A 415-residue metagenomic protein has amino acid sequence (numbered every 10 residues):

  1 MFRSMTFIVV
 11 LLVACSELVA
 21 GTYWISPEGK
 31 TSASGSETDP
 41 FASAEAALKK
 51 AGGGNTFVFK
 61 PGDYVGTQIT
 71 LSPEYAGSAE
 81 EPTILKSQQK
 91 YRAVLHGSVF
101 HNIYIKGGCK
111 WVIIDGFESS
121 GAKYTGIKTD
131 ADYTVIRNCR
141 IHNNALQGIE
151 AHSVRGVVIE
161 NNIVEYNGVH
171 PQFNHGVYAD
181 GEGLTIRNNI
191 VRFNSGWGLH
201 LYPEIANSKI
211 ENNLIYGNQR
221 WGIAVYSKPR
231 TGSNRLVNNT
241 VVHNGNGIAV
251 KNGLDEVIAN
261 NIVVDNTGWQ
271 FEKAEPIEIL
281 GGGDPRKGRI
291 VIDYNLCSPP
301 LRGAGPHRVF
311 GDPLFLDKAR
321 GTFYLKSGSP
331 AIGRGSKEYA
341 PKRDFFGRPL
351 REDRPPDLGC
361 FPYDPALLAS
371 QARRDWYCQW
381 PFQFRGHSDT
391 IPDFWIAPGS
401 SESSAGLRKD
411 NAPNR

Functional and structural regions predicted by a protein language model:
G21, N55, T67, E81-T83 (+18 more regions): The right-handed parallel beta-helix/beta-solenoid scaffold, focusing on the short coil/turn and N-cap positions
I25-V65, T70, D357, G406-R415: Acidic Gly/Asp/Thr-rich repetitive segments characteristic of extracellular carbohydrate-active and adhesion proteins
P27, D39, V58-T67, A76-T125 (+3 more regions): Right-handed parallel beta-helix/beta-spiral solenoid domain characteristic of secreted/periplasmic
F57, I69, T83, A93 (+18 more regions): Solenoid scaffold repeats with emphasis on beta-solenoid/beta-helix
Y64, L85, K90, L95 (+24 more regions): Beta-rich extracellular carbohydrate-active architectures
T67-P73, E80, N188, S208-Y324: Predominantly extracellular beta-rich ligand-binding scaffolds that present long acidic/polar faces for carbohydrate
Q68-P73, G97-Y104, G121-K128, N143-A151 (+5 more regions): Extracellular beta-strand/beta-solenoid scaffold signature
S329-R415: Surface beta-loop-beta hairpin patches that serve as ligand-binding interfaces in beta-rich domains
